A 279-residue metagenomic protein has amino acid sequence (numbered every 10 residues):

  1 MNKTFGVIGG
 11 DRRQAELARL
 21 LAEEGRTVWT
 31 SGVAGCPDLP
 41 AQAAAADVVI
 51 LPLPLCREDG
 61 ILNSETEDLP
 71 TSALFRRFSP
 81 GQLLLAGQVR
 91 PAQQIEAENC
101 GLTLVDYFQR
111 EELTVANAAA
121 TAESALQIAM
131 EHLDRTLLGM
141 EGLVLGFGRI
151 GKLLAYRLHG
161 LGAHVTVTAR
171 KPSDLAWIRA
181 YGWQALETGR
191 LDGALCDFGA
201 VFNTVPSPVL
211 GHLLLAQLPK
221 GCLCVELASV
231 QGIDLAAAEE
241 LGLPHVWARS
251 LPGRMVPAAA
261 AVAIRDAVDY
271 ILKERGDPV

Functional and structural regions predicted by a protein language model:
M1-T4, G81, L138-E141, G221: Phosphate-coordination loops involved in phosphoryl transfer and adenosine-cofactor binding
N2-A41: N-terminal glycine-/charge-rich "phosphate-binding" loop or analogous flexible N-terminal tail
G6-E16, L21, L138-H159: Glycine-rich adenosine-cofactor-binding loop
D11, G32-A34, R90, R170-P172 (+1 more regions): Residues in the short beta-alpha loop(s) of Rossmann-like NAD(P)-binding domains
E24-P37, L161-Y181: NAD(P)-binding Rossmann-fold cofactor-contacting core
L51-L138, A267, E274: Glycine/serine-rich phosphate-binding loop and adjoining beta1-alpha1 elements at the start of nucleotide-handling
P54-E58, D68-L83, I178-G253: Rossmann-like adenosine-cofactor binding region
L83-Y107, L227-K273: Rossmann-fold NAD(P)-binding glycine/threonine-rich loop
